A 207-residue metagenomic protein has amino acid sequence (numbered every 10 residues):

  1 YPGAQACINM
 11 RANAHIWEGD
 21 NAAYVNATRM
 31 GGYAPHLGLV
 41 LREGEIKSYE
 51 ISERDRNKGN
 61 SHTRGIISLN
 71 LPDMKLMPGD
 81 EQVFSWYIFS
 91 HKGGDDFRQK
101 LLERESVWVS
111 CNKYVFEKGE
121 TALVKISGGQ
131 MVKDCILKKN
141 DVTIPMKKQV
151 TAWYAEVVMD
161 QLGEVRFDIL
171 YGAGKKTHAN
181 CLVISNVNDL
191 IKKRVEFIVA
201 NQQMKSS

Functional and structural regions predicted by a protein language model:
P2-G3, G65, G119, G163 (+1 more regions): Glycine-centered flexibility motif
P2-V115: Beta-strand-rich recognition/accessory modules
R64, T121-L123, M131-I136: Exposed beta-strand and adjacent loop surfaces of beta-rich binding modules that mediate intermolecular recognition
I66, D73, T121-L123, V150-Y154 (+1 more regions): A generic structural signal for beta-strand entry/edge sites
P78, K118, M159-L162: Surface-exposed loops/turns
S85-F89, K125-S127, D168-L170: Residue-level recognition of well-ordered beta-strand positions that form the cores of beta-sheet-rich folds across
S106-G128, K175-S207: An acidic-aromatic substrate-binding cleft motif
G129-K193: Extended acidic/polar, glycine-enriched regions that form or flank non-catalytic beta-rich accessory modules
